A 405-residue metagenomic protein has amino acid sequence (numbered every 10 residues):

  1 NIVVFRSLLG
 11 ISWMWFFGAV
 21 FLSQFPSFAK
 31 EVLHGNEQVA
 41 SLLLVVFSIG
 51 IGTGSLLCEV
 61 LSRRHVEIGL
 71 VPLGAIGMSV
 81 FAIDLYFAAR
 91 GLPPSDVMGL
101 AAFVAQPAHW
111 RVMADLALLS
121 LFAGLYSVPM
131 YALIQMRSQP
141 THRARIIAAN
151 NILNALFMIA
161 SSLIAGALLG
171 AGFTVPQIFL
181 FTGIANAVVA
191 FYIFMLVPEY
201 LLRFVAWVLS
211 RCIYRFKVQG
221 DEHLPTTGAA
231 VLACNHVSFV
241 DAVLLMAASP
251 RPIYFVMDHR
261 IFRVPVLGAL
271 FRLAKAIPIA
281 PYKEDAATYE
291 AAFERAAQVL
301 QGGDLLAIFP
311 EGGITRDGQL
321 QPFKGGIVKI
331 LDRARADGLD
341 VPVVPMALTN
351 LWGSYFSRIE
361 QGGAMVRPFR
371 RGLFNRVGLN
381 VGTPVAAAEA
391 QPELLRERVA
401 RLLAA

Functional and structural regions predicted by a protein language model:
N1-T53, V71, A75-S79, G124-L125 (+1 more regions): A single, central transmembrane helix in multi-pass transporters
E31-V32, V60-R63, M158-F179: Transmembrane alpha-helix termini and helix-breaking/packing motifs in multi-pass membrane transporters
N36-L42, E67-G69, F103-W110, A167-A185: A membrane-interface helix-boundary motif in multi-pass transporters
E37-Q38, I68, P140-N150: Loop-to-transmembrane helix entry/capping segments in MFS-fold secondary transporters and related SLC/MFSD carriers
V60-V80, V175: Cytoplasmic membrane-interface "Motif A"-like loop-to-helix N-cap segments of 12-TM Major Facilitator Superfamily
I76-A105: C-terminal ends and interior cores of transmembrane alpha-helices in multi-pass membrane transporters/permeases
T226-A286: Catalytic core of membrane glycerolipid acyltransferases/transacylases, capturing the structured, soluble-facing
L305, D317-Q391: A cross-family acyltransferase "interaction/gating" segment
